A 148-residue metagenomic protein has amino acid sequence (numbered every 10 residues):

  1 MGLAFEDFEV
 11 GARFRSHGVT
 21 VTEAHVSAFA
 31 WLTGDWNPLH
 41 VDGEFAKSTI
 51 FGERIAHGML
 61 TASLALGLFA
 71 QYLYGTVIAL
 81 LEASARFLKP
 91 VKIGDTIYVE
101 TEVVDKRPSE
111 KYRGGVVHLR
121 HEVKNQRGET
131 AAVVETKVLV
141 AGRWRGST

Functional and structural regions predicted by a protein language model:
M1-A56, G142: Catalytic strand-loop segment that frames the active site of acyl-thioester-processing enzymes
G2-V10, V91-T96, E100-T148: HotDog/MaoC-like acyl-thioester-processing domains
V10-A12, H17, H25, D35 (+3 more regions): A generic structural signal for short beta-strands and their flanking turns/coil linkers
K47-A56, L60-D105: Hydrophobic beta-strand-centered segment that forms part of the acyl-chain substrate-binding groove
